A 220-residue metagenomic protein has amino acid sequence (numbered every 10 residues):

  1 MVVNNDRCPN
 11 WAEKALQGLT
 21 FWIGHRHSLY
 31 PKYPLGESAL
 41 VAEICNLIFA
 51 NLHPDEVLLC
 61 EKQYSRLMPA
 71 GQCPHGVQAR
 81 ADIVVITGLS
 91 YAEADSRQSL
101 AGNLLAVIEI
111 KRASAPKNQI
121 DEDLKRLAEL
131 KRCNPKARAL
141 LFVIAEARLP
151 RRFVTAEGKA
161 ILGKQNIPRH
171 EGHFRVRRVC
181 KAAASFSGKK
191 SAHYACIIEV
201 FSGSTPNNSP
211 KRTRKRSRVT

Functional and structural regions predicted by a protein language model:
M1-F49, T213-R218: Charged, often low-complexity linker/regulatory segments
H27-Y33, E109-P116: Surface-exposed cleft-lining segments at the edges of enzyme active sites
F49-H53, R132: A general structural signal for alpha-helical elements within enzymatic catalytic domains
D55-L100, K181-Y194: Active-site metal-binding core of divalent-cation-utilizing nuclease and nuclease-like domains
I83-V85, N103-S114, L127: Conserved catalytic cores of phosphodiester-cleaving nucleases, focusing on short active-site segments
A92-D95, S114-K125: Active-site-adjacent loop/helix micro-motif of nuclease/hydrolase catalytic cores
G102, Q119-A137, F142-R148: A charged, amphipathic interaction segment
R132, A139-T220: Domain-level recognition of nuclease-like catalytic cores that cleave nucleotide substrates
